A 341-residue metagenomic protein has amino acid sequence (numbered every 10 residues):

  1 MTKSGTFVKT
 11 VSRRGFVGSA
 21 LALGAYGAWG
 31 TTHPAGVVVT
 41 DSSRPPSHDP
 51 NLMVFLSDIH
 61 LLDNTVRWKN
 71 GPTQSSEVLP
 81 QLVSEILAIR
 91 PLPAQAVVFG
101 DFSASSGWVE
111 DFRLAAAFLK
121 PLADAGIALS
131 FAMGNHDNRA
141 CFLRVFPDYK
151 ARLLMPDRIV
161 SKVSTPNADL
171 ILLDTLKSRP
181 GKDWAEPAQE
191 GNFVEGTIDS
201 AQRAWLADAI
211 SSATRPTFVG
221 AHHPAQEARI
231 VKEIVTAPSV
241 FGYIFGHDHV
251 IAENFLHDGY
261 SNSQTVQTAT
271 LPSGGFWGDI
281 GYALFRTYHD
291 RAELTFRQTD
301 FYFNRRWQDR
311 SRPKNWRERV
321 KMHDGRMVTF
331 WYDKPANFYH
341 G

Functional and structural regions predicted by a protein language model:
M1-V11: N-terminal secretory signal peptides
S12-W29: N-terminal export leaders
Y26, A35-E110: N-terminal active-site segment of His-dependent metallophosphoesterases
G36-P45, W108-A207, S211, T236-S239 (+3 more regions): Extended active-site neighborhood of metal-dependent phosphoesterases/phosphodiesterases
L56-S57, A96-G100, A128-G134, F218-H222 (+2 more regions): Active-site neighborhood of phospho(di)ester-bond hydrolases with catalytic His/Asp-centered motifs
I59-L62, F102-S105, N135-R139, L176-R179 (+4 more regions): Solvent-exposed loop/turn segments at secondary-structure junctions within structured extracellular/periplasmic domains
D208-Q226: Short acidic, glycine-rich surface-loop motifs adjacent to enzyme active sites
R286-G341: A short C-terminal boundary segment appended to hydrolase-like catalytic domains
